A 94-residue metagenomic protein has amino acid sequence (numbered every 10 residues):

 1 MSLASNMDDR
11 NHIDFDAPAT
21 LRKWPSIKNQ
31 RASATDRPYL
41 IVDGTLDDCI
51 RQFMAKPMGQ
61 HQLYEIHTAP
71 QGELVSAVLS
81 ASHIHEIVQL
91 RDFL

Functional and structural regions predicted by a protein language model:
M1-L3, F93-L94: Short, intrinsically disordered, low-complexity terminal/loop segments
S2-R10: N-terminal, charge-rich interaction modules
D9-R37: Short aromatic-glycine-(Arg/Gly/Cys) micro-motifs in beta-strand/loop hairpins
P38-V42: Local beta-strand/beta-hairpin segments that build beta-sheet-rich folds
T45-G59: A short, charged, amphipathic alpha-helix used as a generic interaction element across diverse proteins
A55-L94: Short, compact, well-ordered microdomains
